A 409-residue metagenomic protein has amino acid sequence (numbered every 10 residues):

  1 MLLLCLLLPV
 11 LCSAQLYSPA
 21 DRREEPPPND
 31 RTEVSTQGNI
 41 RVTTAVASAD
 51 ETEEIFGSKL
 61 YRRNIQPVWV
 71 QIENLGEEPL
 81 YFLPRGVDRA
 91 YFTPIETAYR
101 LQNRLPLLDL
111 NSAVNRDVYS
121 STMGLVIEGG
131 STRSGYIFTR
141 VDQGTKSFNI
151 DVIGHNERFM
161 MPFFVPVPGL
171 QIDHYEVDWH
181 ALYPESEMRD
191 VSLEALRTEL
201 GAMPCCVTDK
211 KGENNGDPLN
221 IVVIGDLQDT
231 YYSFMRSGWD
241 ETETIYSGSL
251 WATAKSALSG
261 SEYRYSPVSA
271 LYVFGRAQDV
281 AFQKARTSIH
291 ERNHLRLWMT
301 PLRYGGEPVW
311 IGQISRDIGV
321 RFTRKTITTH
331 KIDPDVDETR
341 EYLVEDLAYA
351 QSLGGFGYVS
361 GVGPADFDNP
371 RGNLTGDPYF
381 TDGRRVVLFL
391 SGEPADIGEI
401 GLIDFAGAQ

Functional and structural regions predicted by a protein language model:
M1-L11: Bacterial N-terminal signal peptides
Q15-P19, A90, S121-E187: Surface-exposed edge beta-strand/loop patches
D21-R62, L200-G201: Low-complexity, acidic Ser/Thr/Pro/Gly-rich terminal tails and inter-domain linkers that flank the onset of structured
T52-W69, L75-P79, V126-E128, K211-G212: Short, solvent-exposed beta-strand/turn "edge" segments of beta-rich domains on protein surfaces
Q66, E73, S247-G407: A cross-kingdom signal targeting lumenal/periplasmic-facing segments of multi-pass membrane and secretory-pathway
L75-E128, R133: The feature marks short-to-medium sequence segments in extracytoplasmic or secretory-pathway proteins
E78-G86, F148-I150, Y231-R236: Short, hydrophobic/aromatic beta-strand segments
M203-S233: Terminal, regulation- and interaction-focused segments at domain boundaries
